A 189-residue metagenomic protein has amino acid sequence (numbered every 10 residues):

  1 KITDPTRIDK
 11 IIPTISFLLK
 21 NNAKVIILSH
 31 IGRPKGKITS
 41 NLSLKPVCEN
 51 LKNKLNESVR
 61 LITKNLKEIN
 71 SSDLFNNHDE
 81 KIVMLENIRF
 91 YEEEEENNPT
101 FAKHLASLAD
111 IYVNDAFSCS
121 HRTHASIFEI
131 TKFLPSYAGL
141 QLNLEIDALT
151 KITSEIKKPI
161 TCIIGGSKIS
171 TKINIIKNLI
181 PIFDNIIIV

Functional and structural regions predicted by a protein language model:
K1-V189: Active-site loop-to-helix "anion-binding N-cap" substructures in soluble metabolic enzymes
